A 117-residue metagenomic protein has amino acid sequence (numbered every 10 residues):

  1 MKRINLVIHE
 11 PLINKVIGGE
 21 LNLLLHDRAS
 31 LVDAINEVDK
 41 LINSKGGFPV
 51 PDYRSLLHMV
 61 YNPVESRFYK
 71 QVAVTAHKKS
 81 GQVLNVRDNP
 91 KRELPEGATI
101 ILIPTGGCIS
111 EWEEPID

Functional and structural regions predicted by a protein language model:
M1-D117: Ubiquitin-like/PB1-type beta-grasp interaction modules and other compact soluble beta-rich domains
